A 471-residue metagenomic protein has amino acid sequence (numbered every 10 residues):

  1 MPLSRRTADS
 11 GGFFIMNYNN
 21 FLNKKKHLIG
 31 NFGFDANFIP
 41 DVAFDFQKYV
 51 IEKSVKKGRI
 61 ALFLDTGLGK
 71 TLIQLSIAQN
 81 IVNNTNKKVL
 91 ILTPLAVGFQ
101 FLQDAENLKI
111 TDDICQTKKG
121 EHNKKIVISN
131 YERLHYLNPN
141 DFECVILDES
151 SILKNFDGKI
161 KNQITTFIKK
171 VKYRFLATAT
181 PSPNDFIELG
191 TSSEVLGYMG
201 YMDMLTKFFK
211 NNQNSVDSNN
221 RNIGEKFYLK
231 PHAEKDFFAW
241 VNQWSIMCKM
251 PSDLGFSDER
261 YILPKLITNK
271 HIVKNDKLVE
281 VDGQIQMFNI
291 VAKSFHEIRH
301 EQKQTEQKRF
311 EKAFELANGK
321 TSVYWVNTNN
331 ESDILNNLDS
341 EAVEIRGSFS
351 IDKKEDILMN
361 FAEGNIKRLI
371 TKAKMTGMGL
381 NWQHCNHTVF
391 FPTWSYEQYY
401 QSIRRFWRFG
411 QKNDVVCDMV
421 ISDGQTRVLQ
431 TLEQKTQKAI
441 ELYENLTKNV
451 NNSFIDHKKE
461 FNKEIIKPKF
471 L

Functional and structural regions predicted by a protein language model:
K24-F63: Conserved pre-motif I regulatory segment
G58-I77: Walker A/P-loop
T71-I73, N86-E106, P183-E188, T328-N329: Conserved Walker A/P-loop ATP-binding site and its immediately adjacent core in helicase/helicase-like ATPase domains
N86-K88, N107, C144, I152 (+2 more regions): Conserved P-loop NTPase motor "coupling/switch" region that bridges the ATPase
H122-Y136, F361-M378: Conserved two-lobed SF2 helicase motor
E301-N327: Conserved interdomain hinge at the start of the Helicase C-terminal
V323-W325, D333, E341-T376: Conserved helicase ATPase core of P-loop NTP-dependent helicases/translocases
W394-L471: A conserved SF2-helicase RecA2
